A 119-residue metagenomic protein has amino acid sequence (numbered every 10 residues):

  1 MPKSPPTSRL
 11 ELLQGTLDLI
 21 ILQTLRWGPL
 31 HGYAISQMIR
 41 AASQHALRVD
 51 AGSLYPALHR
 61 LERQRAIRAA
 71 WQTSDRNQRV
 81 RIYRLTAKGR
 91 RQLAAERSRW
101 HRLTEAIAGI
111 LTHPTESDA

Functional and structural regions predicted by a protein language model:
M1-L10: Short, Lys/Arg-enriched N-terminal segment that forms or immediately precedes the first helix of a structured domain
P2-K3, K88-A119: Amphipathic alpha-helical dimerization/coiled-coil segments that flank or bridge DNA-binding/regulatory modules
R9-Y55: N-terminal helix-turn-helix DNA-binding core of bacterial DNA-binding proteins
T16, I20, V80, R84 (+1 more regions): Amphipathic alpha-helical recognition patches that constitute DNA-binding helices
R40, H59, R63: Residue-level detection of the helix-turn-helix DNA-binding "recognition helix"
E62-Q78, R84: Beta-hairpin "wing" of winged helix-turn-helix
